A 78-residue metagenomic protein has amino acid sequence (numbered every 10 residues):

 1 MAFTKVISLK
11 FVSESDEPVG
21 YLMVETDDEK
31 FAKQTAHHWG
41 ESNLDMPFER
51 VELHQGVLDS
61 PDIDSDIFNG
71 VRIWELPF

Functional and structural regions predicted by a protein language model:
M1-V19: Short aromatic-glycine-(Arg/Gly/Cys) micro-motifs in beta-strand/loop hairpins
L9, L22-E25, L53: Extended low-polarity, hydrophobic cluster-rich segments
F11-V12, E29, G56, F78: Intrinsic disorder/low-complexity segments
E17-E29: A short, exposed loop/beta-hairpin motif centered on an aromatic-Gly-Thr core
F31-Q34: Short, conserved charged micro-motifs
H38-F78: Short, mixed-charge low-complexity intrinsically disordered segments
